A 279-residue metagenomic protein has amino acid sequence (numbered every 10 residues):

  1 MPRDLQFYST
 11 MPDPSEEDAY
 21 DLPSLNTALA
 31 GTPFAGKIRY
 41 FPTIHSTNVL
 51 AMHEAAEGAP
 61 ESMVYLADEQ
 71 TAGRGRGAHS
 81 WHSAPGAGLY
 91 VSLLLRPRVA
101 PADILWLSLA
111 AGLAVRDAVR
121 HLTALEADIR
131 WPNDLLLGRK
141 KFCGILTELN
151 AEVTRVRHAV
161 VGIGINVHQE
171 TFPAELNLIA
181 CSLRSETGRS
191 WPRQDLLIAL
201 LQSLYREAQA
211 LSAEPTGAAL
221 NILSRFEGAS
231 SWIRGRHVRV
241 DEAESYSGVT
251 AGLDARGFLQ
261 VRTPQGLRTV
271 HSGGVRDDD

Functional and structural regions predicted by a protein language model:
P2-E16, D21, P33, P101 (+2 more regions): Long, positively charged amphipathic alpha-helical accessory segments at protein N-termini or as interdomain linkers
P2-H121, C143, N150, W191: N-terminal lobe of the biotin/lipoate ligase/transferase fold
P42, I129-W131: Short loop/edge segments at beta-strand edges and connector loops that shape dinucleotide/nucleotide cofactor-binding
